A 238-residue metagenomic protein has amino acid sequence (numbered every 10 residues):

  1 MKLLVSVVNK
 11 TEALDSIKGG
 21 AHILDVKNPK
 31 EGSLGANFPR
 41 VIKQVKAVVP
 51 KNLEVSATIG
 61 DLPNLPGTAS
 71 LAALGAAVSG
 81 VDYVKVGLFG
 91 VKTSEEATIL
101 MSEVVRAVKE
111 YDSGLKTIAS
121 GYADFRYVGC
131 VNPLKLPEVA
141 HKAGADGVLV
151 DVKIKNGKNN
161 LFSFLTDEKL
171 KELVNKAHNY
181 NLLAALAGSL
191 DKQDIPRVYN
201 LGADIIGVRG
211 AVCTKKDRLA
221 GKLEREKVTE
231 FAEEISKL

Functional and structural regions predicted by a protein language model:
M1-L4: Extreme N-terminal starter segment of soluble prokaryotic enzymes
V8-G19, I59-S79, Y127-E138, L186 (+1 more regions): Catalytic cores of alpha/beta
K10, G32-P50: Glycine-rich, positively charged N-terminal anion/phosphate-binding segment
E12, V45, A72, V104 (+3 more regions): Aromatic/hydrophobic pocket-lining residues that form π-stacking "cages" and hydrophobic walls in ligand
S16, V45, A140, V148 (+2 more regions): Conserved, mostly hydrophobic/aromatic
I23-G35, V78-T93, G147-G157, L201-R225: Glycine-rich phosphate-binding active-site loops on the catalytic face of alpha/beta enzymes
P39-V45, K92-R106, V208-L238: C-terminal helical cap(s) of enzyme catalytic domains, especially alpha/beta-barrels
K51-S56, G60-L71, A77-F162, K176 (+1 more regions): Conserved anion-binding
